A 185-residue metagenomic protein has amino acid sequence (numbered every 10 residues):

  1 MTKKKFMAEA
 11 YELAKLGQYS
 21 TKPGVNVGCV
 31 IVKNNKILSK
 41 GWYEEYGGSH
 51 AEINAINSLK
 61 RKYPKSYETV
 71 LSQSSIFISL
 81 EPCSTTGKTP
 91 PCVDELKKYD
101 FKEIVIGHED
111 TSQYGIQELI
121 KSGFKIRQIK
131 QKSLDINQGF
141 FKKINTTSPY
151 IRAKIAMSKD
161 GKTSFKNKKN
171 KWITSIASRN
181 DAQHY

Functional and structural regions predicted by a protein language model:
M1-S20, Y63-E68, T86-Y185: Zinc-dependent deaminase
F6, K22-V27, S74-S75: Acidic, glycine-enriched active-site microenvironments
N26-N35, K154-A156: Short beta-strand scaffold segments in enzyme catalytic cores
I37-L38, T163: Hydrophobic "anchor" residues
S39-G41, N167: Short hydrophobic alpha-helix segments
E44-N57, T174-N180: A short, polar/charged loop-to-alpha-helix boundary motif
S49-E52, I76-E95: Local cysteine-cluster metal-coordination motifs and their immediate loop/turn environment, predominantly Fe-S cluster
